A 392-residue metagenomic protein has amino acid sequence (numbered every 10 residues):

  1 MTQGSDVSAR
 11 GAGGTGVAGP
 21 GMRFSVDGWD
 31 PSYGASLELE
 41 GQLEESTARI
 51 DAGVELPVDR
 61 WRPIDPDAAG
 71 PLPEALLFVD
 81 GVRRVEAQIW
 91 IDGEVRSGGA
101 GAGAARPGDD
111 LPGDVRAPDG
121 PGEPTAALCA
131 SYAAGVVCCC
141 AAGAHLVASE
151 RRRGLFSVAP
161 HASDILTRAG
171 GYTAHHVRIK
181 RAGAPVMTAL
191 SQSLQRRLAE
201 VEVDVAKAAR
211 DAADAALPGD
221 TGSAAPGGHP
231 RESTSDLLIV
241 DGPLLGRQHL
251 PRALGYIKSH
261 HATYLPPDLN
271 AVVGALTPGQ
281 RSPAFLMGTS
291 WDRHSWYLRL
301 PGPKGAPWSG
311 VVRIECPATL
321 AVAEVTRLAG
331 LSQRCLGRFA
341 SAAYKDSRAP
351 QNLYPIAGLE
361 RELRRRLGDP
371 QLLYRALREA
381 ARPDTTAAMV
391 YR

Functional and structural regions predicted by a protein language model:
T2-G70, E74, A87-I91, D109 (+1 more regions): Long, contiguous domain-sized segments
E74-A75, C129: N-terminal hydrophobic or amphipathic segments with adjacent small-residue motifs that include Sec signal peptides
L77-V79: Short hydrophobic beta-strand that contains or immediately precedes a catalytic carboxylate
G81-A87: Short acidic, Gly/Ser-rich segments with clustered Asp/Glu that frequently serve as metal-coordination loops in enzyme
I89-A162: Acidic, metal-ligating active-site segments
